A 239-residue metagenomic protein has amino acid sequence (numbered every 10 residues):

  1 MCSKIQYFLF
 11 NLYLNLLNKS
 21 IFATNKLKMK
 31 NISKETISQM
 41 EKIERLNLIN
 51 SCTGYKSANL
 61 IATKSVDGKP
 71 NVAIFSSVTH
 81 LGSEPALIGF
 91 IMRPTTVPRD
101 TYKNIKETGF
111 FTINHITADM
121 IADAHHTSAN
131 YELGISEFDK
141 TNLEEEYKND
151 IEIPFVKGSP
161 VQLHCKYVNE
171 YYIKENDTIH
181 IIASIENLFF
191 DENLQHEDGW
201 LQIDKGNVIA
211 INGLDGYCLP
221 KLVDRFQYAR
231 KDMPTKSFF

Functional and structural regions predicted by a protein language model:
Y7, L27: Cationic, low-complexity basic patches in intrinsically disordered or flexible, solvent-exposed regions
F8-L16: Short hydrophobic targeting helices and cationic amphipathic motifs that mediate membrane/organellar targeting
M29-F239: Basic, polyanion-binding surface patches
